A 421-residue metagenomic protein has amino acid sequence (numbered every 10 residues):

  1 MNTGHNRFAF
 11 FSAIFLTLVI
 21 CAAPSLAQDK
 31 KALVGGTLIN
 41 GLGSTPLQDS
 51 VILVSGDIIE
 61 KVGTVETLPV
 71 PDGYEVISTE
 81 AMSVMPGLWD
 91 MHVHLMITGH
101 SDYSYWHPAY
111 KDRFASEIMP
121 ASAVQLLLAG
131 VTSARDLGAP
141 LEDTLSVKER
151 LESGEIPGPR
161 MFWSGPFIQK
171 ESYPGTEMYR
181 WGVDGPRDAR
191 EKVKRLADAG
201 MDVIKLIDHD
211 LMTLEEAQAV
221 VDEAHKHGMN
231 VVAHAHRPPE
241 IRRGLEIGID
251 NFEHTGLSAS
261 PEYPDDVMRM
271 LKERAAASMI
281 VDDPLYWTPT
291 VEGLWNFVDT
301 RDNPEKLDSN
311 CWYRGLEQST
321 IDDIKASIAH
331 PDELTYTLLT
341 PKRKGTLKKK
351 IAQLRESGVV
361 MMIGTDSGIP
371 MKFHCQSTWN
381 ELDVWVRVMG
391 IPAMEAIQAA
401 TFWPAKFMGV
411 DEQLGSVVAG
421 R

Functional and structural regions predicted by a protein language model:
F11-A22: Bacterial N-terminal signal peptides
S25-A27: Boundary at the C-terminal end of the N-terminal hydrophobic targeting segment
L38, S44-M85: Histidine-rich, glycine-flanked metal-binding segment
M82-R150, P174, E215, H236-H254: Metal-associated gating/positioning segment near the N- to mid-region
L95-A115, I168-R187, A259-E262, D332-L339: Acidic/histidine-rich helix-loop elements that form or flank divalent-metal/phosphate-binding sites at the catalytic
M119-E142, P159-P166, D198-H209, N230 (+3 more regions): Divalent metal-dependent hydrolysis catalytic cores, especially in the metallo-beta-lactamase
L206-K344, M362, I369, M408: Active-site core of metal-dependent hydrolases
K226, D332-L338, K344-R421: His/Asp/Glu-enriched, well-ordered alpha-helical/loop segment that forms or immediately abuts the divalent-metal
